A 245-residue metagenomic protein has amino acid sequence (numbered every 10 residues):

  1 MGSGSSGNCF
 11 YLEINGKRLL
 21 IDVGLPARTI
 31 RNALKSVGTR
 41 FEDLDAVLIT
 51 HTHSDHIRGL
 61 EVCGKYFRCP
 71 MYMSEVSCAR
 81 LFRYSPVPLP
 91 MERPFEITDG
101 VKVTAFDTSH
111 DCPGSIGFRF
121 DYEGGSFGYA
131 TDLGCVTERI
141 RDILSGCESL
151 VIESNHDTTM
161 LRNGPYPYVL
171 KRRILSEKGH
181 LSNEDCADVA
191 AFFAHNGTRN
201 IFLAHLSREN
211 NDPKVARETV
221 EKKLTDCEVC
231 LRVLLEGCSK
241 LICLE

Functional and structural regions predicted by a protein language model:
M1-S3, V23-L25, T52, T108-D111 (+3 more regions): Active-site metal-binding loops of divalent metal-dependent hydrolases
M1-V37, I116-D132, S149: Conserved beta-strand hairpin/beta-sheet module of binuclear metal-dependent hydrolase folds, prominently
S6, H53-I57, C78-R80, P113 (+3 more regions): Active-site environment of divalent metal-dependent phosphoester hydrolases
I21-G24, L44-T52, Y72-E75, G128-T131 (+3 more regions): Active-site neighborhood of phospho(di)ester-bond hydrolases with catalytic His/Asp-centered motifs
P26-M73: Active-site metal-binding motif and surrounding structural segment of the metallo-beta-lactamase
R58-F67, C78, R83, N211-E218: Metal-dependent catalytic neighborhoods of phosphoester/phosphodiester hydrolases
M73-G124: Metallo-beta-lactamase
E138-L235: Cap/insert and terminal regions of metallo-dependent hydrolase folds
